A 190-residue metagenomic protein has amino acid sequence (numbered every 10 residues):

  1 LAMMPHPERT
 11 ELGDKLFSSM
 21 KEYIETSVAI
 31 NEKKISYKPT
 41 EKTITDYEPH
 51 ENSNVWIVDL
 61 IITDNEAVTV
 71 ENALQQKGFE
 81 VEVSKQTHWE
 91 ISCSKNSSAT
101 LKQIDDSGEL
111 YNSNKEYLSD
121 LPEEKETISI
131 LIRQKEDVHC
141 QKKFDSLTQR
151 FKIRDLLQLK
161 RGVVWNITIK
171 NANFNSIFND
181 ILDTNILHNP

Functional and structural regions predicted by a protein language model:
L1-P49: Amide-donor transfer/coupling interface in amidating biosynthetic enzymes
K34-P190: Core nucleic-acid recognition elements
